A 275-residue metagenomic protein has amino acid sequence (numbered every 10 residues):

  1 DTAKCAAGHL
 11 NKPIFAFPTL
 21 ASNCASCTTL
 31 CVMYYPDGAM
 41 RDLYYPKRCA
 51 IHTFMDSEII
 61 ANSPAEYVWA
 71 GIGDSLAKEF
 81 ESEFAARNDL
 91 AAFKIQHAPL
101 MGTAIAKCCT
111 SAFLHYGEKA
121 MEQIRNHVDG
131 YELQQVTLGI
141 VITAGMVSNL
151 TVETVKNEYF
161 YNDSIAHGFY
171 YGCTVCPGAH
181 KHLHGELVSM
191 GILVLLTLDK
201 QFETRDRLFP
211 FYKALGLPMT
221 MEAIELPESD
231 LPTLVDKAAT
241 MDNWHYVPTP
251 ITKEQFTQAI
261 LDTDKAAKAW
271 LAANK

Functional and structural regions predicted by a protein language model:
D1-A7, N162: Glycine/serine-rich anion-binding loops at beta->alpha junctions that coordinate negatively charged ligand groups
C5-H9, G168, G172, V235: Alpha-helical structural signal in soluble globular domains
C5-I105: A glycine/threonine-rich phosphate-anchoring loop and its flanking beta-alpha core in nucleotide/phosphate-binding
S75, Q201-K275: C-terminal charged capping/lid subdomain of soluble metabolic enzymes
E79, E83-R87, A120, T143 (+2 more regions): A short secondary-structure junction motif
F93-F211: Active-site segments that bind and position negatively charged phosphate/pyrophosphate groups
